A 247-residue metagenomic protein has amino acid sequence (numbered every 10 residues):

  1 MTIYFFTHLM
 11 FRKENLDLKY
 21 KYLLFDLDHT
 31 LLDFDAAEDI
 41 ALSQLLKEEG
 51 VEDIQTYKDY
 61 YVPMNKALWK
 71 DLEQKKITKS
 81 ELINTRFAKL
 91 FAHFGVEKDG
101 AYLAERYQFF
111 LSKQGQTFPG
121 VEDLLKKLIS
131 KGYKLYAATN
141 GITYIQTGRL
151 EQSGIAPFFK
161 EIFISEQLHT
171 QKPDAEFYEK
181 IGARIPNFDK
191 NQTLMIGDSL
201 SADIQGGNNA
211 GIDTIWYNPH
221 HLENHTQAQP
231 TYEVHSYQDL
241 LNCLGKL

Functional and structural regions predicted by a protein language model:
M1-I3, N65: Short intrinsically disordered, low-complexity coil segments enriched in acidic
I3-L23, A36, K126-I129, I142-L247: Asp-based, Mg2+/Mn2+-dependent phosphohydrolase catalytic module
N15-P119: N-terminal helical cap/lid subdomain that shapes the substrate entry/recognition surface in HAD-like hydrolases
E49, Q55-Y57, H93-F94, Y102-L103 (+5 more regions): Short, intrinsically disordered/low-complexity patches at protein termini and at juxtamembrane boundaries
V96, Y133, I212: Short glycine/serine/threonine/alanine-rich loop segments
G120-G132: Catalytic-core regions built around general acid/base machinery
Y136: Conserved serine/cysteine hydrolase catalytic core
T139: Conserved phosphate-coupling serine/threonine residues in phosphotransfer and NTP-handling enzymes
